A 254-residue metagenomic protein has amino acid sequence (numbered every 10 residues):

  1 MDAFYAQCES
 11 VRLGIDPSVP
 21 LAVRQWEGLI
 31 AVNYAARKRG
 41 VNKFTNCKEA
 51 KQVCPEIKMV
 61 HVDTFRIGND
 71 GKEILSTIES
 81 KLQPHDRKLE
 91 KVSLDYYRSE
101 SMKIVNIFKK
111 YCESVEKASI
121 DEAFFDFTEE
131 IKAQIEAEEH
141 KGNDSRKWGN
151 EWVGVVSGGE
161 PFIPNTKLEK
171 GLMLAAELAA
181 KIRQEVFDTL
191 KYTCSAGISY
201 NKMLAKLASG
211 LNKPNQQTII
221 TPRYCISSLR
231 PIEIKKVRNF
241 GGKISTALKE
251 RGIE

Functional and structural regions predicted by a protein language model:
M1-E254: Gly/Gly-Pro- and Ser/Thr-rich, intrinsically disordered tail segments characteristic of DNA damage-repair and tolerance
